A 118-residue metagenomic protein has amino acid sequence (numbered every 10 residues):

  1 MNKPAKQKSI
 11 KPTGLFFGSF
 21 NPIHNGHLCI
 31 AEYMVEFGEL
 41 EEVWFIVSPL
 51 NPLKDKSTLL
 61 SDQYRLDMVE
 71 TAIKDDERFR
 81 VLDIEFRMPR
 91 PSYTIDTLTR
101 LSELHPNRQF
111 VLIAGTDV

Functional and structural regions predicted by a protein language model:
M1-V118: Nucleotidyltransferase catalytic core that binds NTPs
